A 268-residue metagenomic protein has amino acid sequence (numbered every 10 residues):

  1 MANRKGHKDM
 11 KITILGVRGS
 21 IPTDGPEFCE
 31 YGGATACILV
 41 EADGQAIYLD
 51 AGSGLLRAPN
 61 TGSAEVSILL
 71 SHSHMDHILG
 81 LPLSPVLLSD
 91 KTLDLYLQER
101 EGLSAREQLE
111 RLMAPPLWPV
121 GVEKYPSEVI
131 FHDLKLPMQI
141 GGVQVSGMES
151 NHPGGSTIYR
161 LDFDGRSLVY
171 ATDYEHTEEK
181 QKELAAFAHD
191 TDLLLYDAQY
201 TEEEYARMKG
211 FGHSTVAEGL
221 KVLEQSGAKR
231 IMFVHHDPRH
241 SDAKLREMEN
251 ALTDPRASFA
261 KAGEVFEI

Functional and structural regions predicted by a protein language model:
N3-V169, E179, L184-A185, L245-I268: Binuclear metal-dependent hydrolase catalytic cores
A171-D173: DG-centered beta-turn motif at the end of beta-strands
E175-G263: Cap/insert and terminal regions of metallo-dependent hydrolase folds
